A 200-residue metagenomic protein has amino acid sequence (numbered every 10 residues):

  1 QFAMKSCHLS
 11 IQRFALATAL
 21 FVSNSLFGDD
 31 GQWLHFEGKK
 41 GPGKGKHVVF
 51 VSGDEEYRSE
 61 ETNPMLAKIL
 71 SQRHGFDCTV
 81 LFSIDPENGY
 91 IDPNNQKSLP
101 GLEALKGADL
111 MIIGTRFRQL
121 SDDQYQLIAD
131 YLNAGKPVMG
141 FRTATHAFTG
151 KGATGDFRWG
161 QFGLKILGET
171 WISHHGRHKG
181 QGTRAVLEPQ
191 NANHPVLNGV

Functional and structural regions predicted by a protein language model:
Q1-A3, A19, V200: Short intrinsically disordered, low-complexity coil segments enriched in acidic
A3-A15: Bacterial N-terminal signal peptides that target proteins for export
R13-S25: Bacterial N-terminal signal peptides
D30, L34-E37, V49-V51, E55-A147: Helical hinge/lid and interdomain linker segments adjacent to catalytic or ligand-binding clefts that mediate domain
G41-P42: Short, flexible hinge/linker loops that cap or flank conserved catalytic cores
K46: Nucleotide donor/acceptor-binding cores
I113, F117-G199: A glycine-rich, often tryptophan-bearing local segment used as a flexible ligand/cofactor-contacting loop or short
